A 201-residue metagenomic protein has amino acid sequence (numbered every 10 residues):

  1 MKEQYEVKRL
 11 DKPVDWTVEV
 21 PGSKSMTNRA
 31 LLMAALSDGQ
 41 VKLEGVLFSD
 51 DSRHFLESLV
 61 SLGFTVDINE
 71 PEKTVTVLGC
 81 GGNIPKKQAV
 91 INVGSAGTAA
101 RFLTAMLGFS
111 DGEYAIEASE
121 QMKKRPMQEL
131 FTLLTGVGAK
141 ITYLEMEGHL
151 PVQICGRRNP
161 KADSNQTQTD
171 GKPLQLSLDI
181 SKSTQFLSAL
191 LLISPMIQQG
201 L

Functional and structural regions predicted by a protein language model:
M1-L201: Structural preference for solvent-exposed beta-strand-turn elements and adjacent flexible terminal/loop segments within
